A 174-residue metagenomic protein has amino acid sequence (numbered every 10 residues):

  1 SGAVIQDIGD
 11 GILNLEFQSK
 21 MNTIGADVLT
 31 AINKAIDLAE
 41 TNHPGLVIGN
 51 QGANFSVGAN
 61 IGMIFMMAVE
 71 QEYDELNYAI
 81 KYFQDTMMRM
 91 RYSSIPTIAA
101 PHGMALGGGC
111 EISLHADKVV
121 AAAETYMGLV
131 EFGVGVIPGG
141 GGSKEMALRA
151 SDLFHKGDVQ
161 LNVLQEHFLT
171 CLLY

Functional and structural regions predicted by a protein language model:
S1-S19: Short beta-strand/loop segment at the start of cytosolic alpha/beta domains
D10-E16, L29-D74, Q84-A100, A122-Y126: A structural preference for short, pocket-lining loop segments at secondary-structure junctions
L106-F168: CoA-thioester-processing core
Y174: Conserved small/polar residues in nucleotide/adenosyl-binding loops
